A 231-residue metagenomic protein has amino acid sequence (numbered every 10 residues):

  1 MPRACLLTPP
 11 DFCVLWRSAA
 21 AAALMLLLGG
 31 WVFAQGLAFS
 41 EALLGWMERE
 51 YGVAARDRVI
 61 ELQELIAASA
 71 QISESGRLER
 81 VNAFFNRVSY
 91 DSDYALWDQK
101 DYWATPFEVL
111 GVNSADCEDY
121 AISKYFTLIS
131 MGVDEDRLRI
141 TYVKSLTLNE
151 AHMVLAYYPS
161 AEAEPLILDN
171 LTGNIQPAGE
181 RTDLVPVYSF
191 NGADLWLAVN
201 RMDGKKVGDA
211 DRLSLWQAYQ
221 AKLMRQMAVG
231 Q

Functional and structural regions predicted by a protein language model:
P2, W31-Q231: A structural boundary/capping signal
P2-A20: Bacterial N-terminal signal peptides that target proteins for export
L7-D11, G29, E118: A general, composition-driven signal for non-globular sequence regions
A19-G29: Bacterial N-terminal signal peptides
